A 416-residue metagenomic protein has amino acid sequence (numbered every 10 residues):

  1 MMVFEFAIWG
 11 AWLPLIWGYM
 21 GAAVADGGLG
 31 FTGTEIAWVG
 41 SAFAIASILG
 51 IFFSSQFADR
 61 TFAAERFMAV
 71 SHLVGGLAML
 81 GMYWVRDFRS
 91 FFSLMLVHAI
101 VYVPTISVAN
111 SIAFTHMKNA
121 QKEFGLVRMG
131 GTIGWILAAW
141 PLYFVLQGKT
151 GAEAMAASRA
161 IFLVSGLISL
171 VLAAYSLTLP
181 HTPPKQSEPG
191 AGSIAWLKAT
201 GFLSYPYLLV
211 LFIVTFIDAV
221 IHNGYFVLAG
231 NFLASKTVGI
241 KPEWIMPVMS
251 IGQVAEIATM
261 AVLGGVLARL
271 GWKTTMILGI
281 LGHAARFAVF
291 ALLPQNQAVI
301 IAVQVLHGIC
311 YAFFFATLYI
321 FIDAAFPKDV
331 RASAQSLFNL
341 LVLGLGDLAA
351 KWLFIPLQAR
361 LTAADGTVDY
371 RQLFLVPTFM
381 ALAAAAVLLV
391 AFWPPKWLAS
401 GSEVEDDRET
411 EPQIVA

Functional and structural regions predicted by a protein language model:
M1-A44, Y207-T215, A219-I245, K351: Helix-loop boundary and gating motifs at the non-cytosolic
V3, A78-M82, F88-V108, I112 (+2 more regions): Hydrophobic core of transmembrane alpha-helices in multi-pass small-molecule transporters, especially MFS/SLC-type
I16, V103-K118, F313-P327: Intracellular juxtamembrane helix-capping segments at the cytosolic ends of symmetry-related transmembrane helices
A37-Q56, S250-V262: Central cavity-lining transmembrane alpha-helices of secondary-active solute carriers, predominantly the Major
R66-L80, T274-V289: Structural signature of the two symmetry-related core transmembrane helices
L142-Y143, G166-K185, A384-F392: C-terminal membrane-cytosol helix-exit motif in multi-pass small-molecule transporters
F144-L167, P356-A381: A membrane-interface helix-boundary motif in multi-pass transporters
L179-V214, S235, E411-Q413: Juxtamembrane intracellular "pre-TM" segments in multi-pass secondary transporters
